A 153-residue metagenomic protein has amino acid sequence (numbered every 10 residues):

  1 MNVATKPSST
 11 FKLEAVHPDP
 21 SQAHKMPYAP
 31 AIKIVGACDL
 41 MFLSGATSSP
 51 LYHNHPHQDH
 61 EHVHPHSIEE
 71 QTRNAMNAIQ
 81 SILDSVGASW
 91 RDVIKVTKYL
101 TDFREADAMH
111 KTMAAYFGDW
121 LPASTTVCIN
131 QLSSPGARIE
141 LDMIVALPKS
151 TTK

Functional and structural regions predicted by a protein language model:
M1-I94, L100-K153: N-terminal presequence-like segments and the immediate start of the first folded domain
